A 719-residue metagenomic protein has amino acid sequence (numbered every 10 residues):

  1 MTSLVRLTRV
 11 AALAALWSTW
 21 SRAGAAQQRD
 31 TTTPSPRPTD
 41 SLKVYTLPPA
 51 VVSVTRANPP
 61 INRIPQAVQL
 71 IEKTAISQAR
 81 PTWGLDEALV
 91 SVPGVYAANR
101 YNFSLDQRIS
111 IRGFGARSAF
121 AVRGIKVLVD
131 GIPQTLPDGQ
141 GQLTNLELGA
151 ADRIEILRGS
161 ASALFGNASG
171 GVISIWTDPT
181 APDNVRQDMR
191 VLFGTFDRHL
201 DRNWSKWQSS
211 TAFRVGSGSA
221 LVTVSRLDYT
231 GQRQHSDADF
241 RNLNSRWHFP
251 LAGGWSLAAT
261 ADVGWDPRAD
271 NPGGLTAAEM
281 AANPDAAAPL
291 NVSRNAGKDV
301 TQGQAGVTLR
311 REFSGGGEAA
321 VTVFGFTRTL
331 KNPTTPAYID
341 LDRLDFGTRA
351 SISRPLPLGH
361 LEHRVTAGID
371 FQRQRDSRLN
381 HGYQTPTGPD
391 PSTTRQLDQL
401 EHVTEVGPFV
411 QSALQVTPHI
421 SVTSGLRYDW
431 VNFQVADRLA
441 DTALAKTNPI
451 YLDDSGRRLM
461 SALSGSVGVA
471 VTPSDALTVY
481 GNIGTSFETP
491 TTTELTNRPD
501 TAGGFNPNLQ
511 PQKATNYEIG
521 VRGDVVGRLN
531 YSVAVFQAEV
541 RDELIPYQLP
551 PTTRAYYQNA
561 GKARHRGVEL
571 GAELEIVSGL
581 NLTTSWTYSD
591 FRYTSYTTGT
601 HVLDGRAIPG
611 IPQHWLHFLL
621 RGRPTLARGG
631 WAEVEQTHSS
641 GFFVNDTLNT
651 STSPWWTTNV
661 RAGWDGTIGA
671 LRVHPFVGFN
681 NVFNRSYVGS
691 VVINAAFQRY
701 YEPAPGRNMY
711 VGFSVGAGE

Functional and structural regions predicted by a protein language model:
D86-I132: Extracytoplasmic beta-strand/coil segments of soluble accessory domains associated with Gram-negative outer-membrane
A116, I125, I132-R158: Short acidic/polar hinge/loop motifs at secondary-structure boundaries that mediate gating or recognition
S160-S162, V172, T177-T211, V224 (+2 more regions): Short strand-turn segments of transmembrane beta-barrel domains in outer membranes, especially the first one or two
L200-N271, G297-G306, R310, G359 (+2 more regions): Transmembrane beta-barrel wall of Gram-negative outer-membrane proteins
A212, F249, G481, A607-E719: Conserved C-terminal beta-signal and adjacent last beta-strands/turns of outer-membrane beta-barrel proteins
T260-D262, L358, E362-T366, D370-Q372 (+1 more regions): Structural signature of Gram-negative outer-membrane beta-barrels, strongest in the C-terminal barrel of TonB-dependent
A319-K331, T472, T478-G484, E488 (+5 more regions): Membrane-embedded beta-barrel scaffold of Gram-negative outer-membrane proteins
P418, S532, F536-E539, Q558-N645 (+1 more regions): Gram-negative outer-membrane beta-barrel transporters
